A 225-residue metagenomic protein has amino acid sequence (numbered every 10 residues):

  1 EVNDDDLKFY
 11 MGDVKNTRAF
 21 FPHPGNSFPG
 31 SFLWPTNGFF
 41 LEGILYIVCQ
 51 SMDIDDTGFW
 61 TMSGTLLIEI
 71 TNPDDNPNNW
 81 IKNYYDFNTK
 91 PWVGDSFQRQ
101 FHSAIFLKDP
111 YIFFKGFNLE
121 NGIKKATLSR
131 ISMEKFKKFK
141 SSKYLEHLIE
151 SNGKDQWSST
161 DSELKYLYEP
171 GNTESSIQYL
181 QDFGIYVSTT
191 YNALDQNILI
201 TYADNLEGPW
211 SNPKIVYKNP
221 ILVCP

Functional and structural regions predicted by a protein language model:
E1-P29, F40-D95, D109-Y111, G116-N172 (+1 more regions): Beta-rich carbohydrate-recognition and catalytic domains
P35-N37, H102-A104, E174-S176: Conserved beta-strand position repeated once per blade in WD40 beta-propeller domains
D95-S103: A short, well-structured juxtamembrane/interface segment
